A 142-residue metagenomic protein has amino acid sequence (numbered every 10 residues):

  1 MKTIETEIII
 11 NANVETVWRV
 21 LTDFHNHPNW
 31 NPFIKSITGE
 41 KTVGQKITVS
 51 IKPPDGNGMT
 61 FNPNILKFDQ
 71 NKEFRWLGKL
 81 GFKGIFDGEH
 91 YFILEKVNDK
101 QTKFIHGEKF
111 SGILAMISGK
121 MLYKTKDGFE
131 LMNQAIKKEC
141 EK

Functional and structural regions predicted by a protein language model:
M1-T38, T42: Hydrophobic ligand-binding cavity/cleft-lining segments
K2, Q45-I47, H90, T102: Short beta-strand micro-motifs in enzyme catalytic cores
V17-L21, H27, I47-V49, I65 (+4 more regions): Hydrophobic pocket/interface hotspot
T38, D55-Q101, K109-S111, K138-E139: Hydrophobic-ligand binding "helix-grip"
T42-K46, D69: Glycine-centered small-residue hotspots that permit tight backbone geometry or close packing
S50-P54: Short aromatic-glycine motifs in intrinsically disordered, low-complexity regions
K103-K142: A conserved amphipathic terminal alpha-helix motif
